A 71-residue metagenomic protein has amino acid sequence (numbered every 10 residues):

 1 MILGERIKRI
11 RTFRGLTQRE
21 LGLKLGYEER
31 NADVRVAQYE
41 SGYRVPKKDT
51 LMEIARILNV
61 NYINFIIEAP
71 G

Functional and structural regions predicted by a protein language model:
M1-I2, I67: A detector for short, charged/polar N-terminal pre-domain segments
E5-G26: Short basic helix-loop element that most often maps to the first helix and adjoining turn of HTH DNA-binding modules
I7, Q18, D33, K48-L51: Helix-turn-helix DNA-binding elements, focusing on the entry/boundary residues of the two helices that contact DNA
G26-V45: Recognition helix of helix-turn-helix/homeodomain-like DNA-binding domains that insert into the DNA major groove
K47-N64: DNA major-groove recognition helix of helix-turn-helix/homeodomain DNA-binding modules
N64-G71: Short amphipathic recognition helices of helix-turn-helix/homeodomain-type DNA-binding modules
